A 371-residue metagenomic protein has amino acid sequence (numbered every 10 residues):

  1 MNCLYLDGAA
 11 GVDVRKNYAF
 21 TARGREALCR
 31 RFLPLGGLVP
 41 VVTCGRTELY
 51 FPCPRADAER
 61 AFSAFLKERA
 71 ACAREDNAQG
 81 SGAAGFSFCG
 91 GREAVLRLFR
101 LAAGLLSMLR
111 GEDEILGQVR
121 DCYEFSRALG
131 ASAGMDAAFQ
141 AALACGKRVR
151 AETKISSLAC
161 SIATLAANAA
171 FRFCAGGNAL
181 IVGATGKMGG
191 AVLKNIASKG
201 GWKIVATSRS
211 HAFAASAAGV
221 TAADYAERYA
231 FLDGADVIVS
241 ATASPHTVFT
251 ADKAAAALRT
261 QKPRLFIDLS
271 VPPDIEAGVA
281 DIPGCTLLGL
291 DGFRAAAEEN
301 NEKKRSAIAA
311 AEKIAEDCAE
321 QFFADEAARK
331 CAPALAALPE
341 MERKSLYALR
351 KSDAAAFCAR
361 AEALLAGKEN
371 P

Functional and structural regions predicted by a protein language model:
M1-N2, V12-C29, T43-R46, E124 (+4 more regions): NAD(P)-dependent dehydrogenase/reductase Rossmann-like domain
Y18-A19, A254-L265, L269-P371: Adenosine-phosphate binding glycine-rich loop
F51-E59: Helix N-cap motif at beta-to-alpha junctions
A58-A71: Short amphipathic alpha-helices in soluble, non-transmembrane regions that often serve as interface/regulatory elements
G80-F173: Glycine/serine-rich phosphate-binding loop and adjoining beta1-alpha1 elements at the start of nucleotide-handling
I181-V182: Hydrophobic Val/Ile/Leu positions in short beta-strands of Rossmann-like dinucleotide-binding domains
M188-G190, K199-A218: NAD(P)-binding Rossmann-fold cofactor-contacting core
R228-A251, R264-I267, V271-P272: Rossmann-like NAD(P)-binding element
